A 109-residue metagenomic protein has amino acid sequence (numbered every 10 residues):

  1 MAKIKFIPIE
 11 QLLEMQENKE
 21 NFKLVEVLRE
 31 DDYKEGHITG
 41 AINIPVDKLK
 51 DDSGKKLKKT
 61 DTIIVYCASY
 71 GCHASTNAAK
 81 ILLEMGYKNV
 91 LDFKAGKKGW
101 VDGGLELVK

Functional and structural regions predicted by a protein language model:
A2-F22, E30-I64, S69-K109: Rhodanese-like catalytic fold shared by cysteine-dependent sulfurtransferases and DSP/PTP-type phosphatases
V25: Active-site flanking residues adjacent to catalytic metal/cofactor-binding acidic residues
